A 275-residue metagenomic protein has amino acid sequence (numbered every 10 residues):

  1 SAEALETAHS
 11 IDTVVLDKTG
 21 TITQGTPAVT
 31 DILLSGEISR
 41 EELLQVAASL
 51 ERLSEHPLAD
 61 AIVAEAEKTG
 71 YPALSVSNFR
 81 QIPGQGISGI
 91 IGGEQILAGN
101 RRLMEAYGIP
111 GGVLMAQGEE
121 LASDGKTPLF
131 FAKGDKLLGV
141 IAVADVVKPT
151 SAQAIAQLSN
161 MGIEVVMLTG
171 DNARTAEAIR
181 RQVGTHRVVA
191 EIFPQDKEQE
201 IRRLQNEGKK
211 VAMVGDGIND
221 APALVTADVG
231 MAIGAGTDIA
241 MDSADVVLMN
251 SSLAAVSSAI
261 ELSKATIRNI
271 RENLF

Functional and structural regions predicted by a protein language model:
S1-L50, L204-Q205, A223: Conserved catalytic phosphorylation-site environment of P-type ATPases
L5, H9-I11, G93, G125-T127 (+1 more regions): Conserved ATP-binding TGD loop and adjacent catalytic N/P-domain core of P-type ATPases
A8-H9, T26, L33, I62 (+3 more regions): Short, flexible helix/strand-to-coil boundary loops that buttress conserved ligand/catalytic motifs in alpha/beta
K18, S75, I87, D228-G230: Structural detector for hydrophobic anchor residues on beta-strands
V29, L33-I163, A173, T185-I201: P-type ATPase nucleotide-binding
